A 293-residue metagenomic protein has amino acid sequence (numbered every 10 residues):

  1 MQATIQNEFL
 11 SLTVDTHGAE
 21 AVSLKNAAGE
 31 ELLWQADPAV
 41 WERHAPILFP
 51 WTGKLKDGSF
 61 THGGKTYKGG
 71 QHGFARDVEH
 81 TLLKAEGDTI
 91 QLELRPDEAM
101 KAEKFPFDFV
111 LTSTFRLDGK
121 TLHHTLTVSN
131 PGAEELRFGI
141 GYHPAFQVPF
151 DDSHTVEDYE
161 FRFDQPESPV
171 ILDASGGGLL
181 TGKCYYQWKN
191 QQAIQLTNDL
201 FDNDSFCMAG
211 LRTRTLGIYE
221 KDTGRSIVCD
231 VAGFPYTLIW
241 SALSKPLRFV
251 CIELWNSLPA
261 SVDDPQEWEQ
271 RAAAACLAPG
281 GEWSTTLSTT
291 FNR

Functional and structural regions predicted by a protein language model:
M1-E8: Short, Gly/Pro- and small/polar-rich lid/capping loops
E8-T66: Acidic-aromatic substrate-binding/catalytic surfaces of carbohydrate-active enzymes
V14, F60-K68, L126, A275-N292: Short Pro-Gly-centered flexible turn/kink motifs
G18, P96-E98, F115-G119, N130-G132 (+4 more regions): Beta-strand elements of well-folded, non-transmembrane domains
G70-G119: Extended, loop-rich substrate-binding clefts of extracytoplasmic carbohydrate-active enzymes
K101-D151: Acidic, contiguous internal or C-terminal segments within carbohydrate-active enzymes that form a structured patch used
V148-A232: Active-site/ligand-binding surface loops and adjacent short beta/alpha elements that line catalytic pockets across
S226-R293: Active-site pocket scaffolds in enzymes
